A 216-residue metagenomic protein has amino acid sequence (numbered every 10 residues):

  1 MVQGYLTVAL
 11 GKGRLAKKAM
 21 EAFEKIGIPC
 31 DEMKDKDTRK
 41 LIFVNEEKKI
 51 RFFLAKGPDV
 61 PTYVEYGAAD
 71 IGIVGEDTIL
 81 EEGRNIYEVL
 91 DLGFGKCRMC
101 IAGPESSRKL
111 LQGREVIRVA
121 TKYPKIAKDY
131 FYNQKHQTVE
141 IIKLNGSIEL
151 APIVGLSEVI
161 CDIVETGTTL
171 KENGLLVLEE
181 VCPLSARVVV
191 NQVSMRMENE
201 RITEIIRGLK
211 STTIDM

Functional and structural regions predicted by a protein language model:
M1-M216: Domain-level signature for soluble enzymes in the chorismate/prephenate branch of the shikimate pathway
